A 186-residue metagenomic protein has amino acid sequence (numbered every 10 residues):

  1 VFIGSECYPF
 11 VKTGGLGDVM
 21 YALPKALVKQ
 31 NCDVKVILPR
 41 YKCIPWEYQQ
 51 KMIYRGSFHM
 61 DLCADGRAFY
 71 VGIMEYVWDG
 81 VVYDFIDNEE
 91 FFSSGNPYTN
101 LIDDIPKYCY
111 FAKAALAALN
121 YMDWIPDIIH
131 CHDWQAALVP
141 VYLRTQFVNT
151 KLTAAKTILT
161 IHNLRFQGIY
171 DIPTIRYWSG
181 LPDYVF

Functional and structural regions predicted by a protein language model:
V1-F186: Catalytic cores of nucleotide-sugar-dependent glycosyltransferases that transfer UDP/GDP/TDP-activated
